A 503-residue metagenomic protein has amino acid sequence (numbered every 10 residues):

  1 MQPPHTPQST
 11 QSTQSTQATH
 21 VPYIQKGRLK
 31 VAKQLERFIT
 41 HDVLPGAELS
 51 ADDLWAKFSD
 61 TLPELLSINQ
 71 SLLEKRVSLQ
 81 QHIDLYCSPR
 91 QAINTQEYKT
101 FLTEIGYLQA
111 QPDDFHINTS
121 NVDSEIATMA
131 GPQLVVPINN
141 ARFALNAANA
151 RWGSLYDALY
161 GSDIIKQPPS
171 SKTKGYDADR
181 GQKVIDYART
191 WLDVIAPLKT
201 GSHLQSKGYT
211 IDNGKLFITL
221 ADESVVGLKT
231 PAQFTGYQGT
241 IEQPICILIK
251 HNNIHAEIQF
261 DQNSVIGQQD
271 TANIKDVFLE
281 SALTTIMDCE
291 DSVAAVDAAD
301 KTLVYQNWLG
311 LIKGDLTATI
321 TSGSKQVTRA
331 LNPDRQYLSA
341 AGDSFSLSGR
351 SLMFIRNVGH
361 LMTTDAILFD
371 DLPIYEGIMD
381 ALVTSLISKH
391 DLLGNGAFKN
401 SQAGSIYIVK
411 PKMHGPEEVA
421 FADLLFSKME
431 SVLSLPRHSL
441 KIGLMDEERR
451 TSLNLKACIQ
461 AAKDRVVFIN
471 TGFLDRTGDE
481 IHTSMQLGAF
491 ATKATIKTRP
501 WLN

Functional and structural regions predicted by a protein language model:
M1, T13, Y86-K99, K389 (+1 more regions): Generic structural signal for short, solvent-exposed loop/turn connectors between secondary structure elements
Q2-T19: Compositionally biased, intrinsically disordered low-complexity segments enriched for polar/charged residues
A18-A92, K99-Q109, I117-N118: N-terminal-proximal low-complexity accessory segments that begin disordered and transition into the first
V21-G27, G377, N400, Y407 (+3 more regions): Catalytic or ion-translocation cores adjacent to nucleophile or general acid/base/metal-coordination motifs in diverse
Q34, F38, D42, K57 (+12 more regions): Generic, well-ordered alpha-helical scaffold segments in large soluble proteins
D53-F58, K75-S88, I406, M413 (+3 more regions): Hydrophobic/aromatic-rich, well-ordered segments within soluble, folded domains that form packed cores
E97-T100, E104-F421, K428-L435, K441: Catalytic alpha/beta active-site cores
